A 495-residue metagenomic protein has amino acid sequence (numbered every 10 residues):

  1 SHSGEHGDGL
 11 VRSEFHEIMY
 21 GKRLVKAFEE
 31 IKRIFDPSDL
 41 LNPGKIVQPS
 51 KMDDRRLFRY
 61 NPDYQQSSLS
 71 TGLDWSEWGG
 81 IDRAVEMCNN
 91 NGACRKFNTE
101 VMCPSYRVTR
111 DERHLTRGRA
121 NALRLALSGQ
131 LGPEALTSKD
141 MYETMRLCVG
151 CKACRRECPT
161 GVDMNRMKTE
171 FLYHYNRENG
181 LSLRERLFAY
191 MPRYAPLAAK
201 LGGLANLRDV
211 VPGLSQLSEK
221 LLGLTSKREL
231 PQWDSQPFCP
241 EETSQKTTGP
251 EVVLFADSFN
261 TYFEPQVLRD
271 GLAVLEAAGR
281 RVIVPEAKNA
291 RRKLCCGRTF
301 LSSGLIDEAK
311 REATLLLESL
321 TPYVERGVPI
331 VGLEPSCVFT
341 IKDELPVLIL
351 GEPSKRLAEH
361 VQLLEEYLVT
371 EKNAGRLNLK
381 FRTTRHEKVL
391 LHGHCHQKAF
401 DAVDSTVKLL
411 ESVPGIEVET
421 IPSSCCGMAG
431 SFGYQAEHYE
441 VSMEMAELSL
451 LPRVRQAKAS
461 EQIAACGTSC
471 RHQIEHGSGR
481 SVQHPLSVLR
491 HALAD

Functional and structural regions predicted by a protein language model:
S1-G4, L10-V11: Glycine/proline-enriched, intrinsically flexible loops and inter-domain linkers
E5, F35, C151: Single, functionally critical "micro-switch" positions that shape active/binding sites and transmembrane helices
G9-L147, R166-G180, E185, A189 (+1 more regions): Ferredoxin-type iron-sulfur electron-transfer modules and their immediate structural context
D36, P43, F58-Y60, N165-D495: Iron-sulfur cluster-binding electron-transfer modules in prokaryotic oxidoreductases
Q66-V162, T248-V252, A256, N260-V284 (+3 more regions): Long hydrophobic segments that form regular secondary structure
